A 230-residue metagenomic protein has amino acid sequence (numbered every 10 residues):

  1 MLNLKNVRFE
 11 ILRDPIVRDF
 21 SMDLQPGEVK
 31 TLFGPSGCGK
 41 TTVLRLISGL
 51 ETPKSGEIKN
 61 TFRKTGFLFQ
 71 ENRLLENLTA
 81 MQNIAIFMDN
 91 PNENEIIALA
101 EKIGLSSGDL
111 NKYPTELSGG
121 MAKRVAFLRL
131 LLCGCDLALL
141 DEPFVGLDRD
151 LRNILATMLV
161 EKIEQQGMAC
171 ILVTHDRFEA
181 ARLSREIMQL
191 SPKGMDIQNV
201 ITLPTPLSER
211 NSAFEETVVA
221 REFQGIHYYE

Functional and structural regions predicted by a protein language model:
F33-P35: The feature captures the beta-strand-to-loop junction immediately N-terminal to the Walker
S48: Helix-to-loop junction immediately C-terminal to a conserved catalytic motif
E93-D109, M158-E161: Conserved ABC ATPase "signature" region
Y113-L117, M121: Conserved ABC ATPase signature
A126-F127: Hydrophobic anchor residue at the start of the ABC signature
A138-E142: Catalytic Walker B motif of ABC-type/P-loop ATPase nucleotide-binding domains
K193-E222: Conserved beta-strand-loop-alpha-helix hinge in the C-terminal portion of ABC ATPase nucleotide-binding domains
